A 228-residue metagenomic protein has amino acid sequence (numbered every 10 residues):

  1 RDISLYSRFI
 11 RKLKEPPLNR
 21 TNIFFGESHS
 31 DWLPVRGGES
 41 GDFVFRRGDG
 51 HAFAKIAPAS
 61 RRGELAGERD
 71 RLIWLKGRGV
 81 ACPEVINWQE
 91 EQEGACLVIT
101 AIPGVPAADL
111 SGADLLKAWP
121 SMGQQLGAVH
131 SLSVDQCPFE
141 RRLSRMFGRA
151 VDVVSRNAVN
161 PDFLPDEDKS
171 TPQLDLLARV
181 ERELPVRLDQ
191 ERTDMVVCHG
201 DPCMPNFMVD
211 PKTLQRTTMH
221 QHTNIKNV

Functional and structural regions predicted by a protein language model:
D2, F9-K12, G48, S131 (+2 more regions): Positively charged, low-complexity intrinsically disordered regions
D2, Y6-S30: Juxta-kinase regulatory segment immediately upstream of eukaryotic protein kinase catalytic domains
P17-F25, S131-G200, D210-K212: An alpha-helical support segment within catalytic cores of ATP-dependent transferases
H29, G38-G41, D201: Residues that act as N-cap/strand-start positions at coil-to-secondary-structure junctions
V35-R142, R192: ATP-binding pocket architecture of kinase catalytic cores
G79, D201, N206: Conserved functional loop/turn residues at catalytic and ligand-binding sites
Q89-E90, V209-P211: Short, low-complexity Ser/Thr-rich regulatory SLiMs
M195-V197, M204, D210-V228: Active-site Asp-x-Gly
